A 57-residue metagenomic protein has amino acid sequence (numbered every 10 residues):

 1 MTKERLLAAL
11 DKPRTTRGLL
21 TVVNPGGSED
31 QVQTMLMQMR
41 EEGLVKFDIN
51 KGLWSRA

Functional and structural regions predicted by a protein language model:
T2-L7, E29: Short, leucine-enriched amphipathic alpha-helices that occur as contiguous helical runs
A9-G18, G27: Short capping segments at the starts of secondary-structure elements
V22-N24: Residues within the alpha-helical elements of helix-turn-helix
G26-Q38: Short amphipathic alpha-helical interaction segments
G43: Glycine-centered, phosphate/nucleic-acid-interacting loop/turn motifs that mediate DNA/RNA or nucleotide
F47-A57: Short, cationic-aromatic polyanion-contact patches
